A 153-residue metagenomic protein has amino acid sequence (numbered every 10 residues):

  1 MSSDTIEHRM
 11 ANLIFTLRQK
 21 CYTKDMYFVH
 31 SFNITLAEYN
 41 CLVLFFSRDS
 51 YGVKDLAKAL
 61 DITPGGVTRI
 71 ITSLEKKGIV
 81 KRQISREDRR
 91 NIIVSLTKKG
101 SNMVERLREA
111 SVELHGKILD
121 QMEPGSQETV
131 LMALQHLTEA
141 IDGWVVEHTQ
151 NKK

Functional and structural regions predicted by a protein language model:
M1-F32: N-terminal leader segment of winged-helix/HTH proteins
M1-T5, G125-K153: C-terminal regulatory/oligomerization modules of transcriptional regulators
A11-I14, E38, T97, L131-T138: Generic structural concept
I14-L17, C21-D25, L60, M103 (+2 more regions): Alpha-helical linker/hinge and terminal dimerization helices associated with HTH transcriptional regulators
Y22, T72-M132: Charged, amphipathic alpha-helical coiled-coil/dimerization segments
T23-G65: N-terminal helix-turn-helix DNA-binding core of bacterial DNA-binding proteins
V43-S47, R108, Q135: Short, locally clustered residues in the helix-turn-helix/winged-helix DNA-binding domain
